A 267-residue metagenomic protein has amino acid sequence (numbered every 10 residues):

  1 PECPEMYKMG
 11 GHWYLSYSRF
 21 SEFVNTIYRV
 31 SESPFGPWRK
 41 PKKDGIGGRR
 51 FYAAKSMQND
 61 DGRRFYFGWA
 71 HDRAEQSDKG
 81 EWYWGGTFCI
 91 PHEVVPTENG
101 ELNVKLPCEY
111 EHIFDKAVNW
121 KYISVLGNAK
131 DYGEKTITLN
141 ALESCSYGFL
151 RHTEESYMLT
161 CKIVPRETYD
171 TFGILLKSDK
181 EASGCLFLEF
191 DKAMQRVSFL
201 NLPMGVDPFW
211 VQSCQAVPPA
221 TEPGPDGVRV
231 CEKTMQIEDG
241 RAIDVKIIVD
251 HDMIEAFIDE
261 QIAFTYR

Functional and structural regions predicted by a protein language model:
P1, Y28-G47, N99-P107: Blade-edge beta-strand/turn elements of extracellular beta-propeller and related beta-sheet repeat scaffolds
P1-C3, R50-A53: Beta-rich catalytic cores
P1-S21, R63-A70, A74-E75: Hydrophobic core segments of beta-strands in well-ordered, beta-rich domains
M6, L159-C161, R241-I258: Short tryptophan-centered beta-strand motifs in secreted/extracellular beta-sheet-rich domains of glycan-recognition
F23-R29, Q76-G80, I90: Structural motif
I137-Q212: Secretory/extracellular carbohydrate-interaction modules and structurally similar beta-sandwich "look-alikes"
V206-D244: Short, aromatic/His-centered strand-loop micro-motif at the edge of beta-sheets
Q261-R267: Short, solvent-exposed beta-strand-to-loop segments that form ligand-recognition rims of beta-rich domains
